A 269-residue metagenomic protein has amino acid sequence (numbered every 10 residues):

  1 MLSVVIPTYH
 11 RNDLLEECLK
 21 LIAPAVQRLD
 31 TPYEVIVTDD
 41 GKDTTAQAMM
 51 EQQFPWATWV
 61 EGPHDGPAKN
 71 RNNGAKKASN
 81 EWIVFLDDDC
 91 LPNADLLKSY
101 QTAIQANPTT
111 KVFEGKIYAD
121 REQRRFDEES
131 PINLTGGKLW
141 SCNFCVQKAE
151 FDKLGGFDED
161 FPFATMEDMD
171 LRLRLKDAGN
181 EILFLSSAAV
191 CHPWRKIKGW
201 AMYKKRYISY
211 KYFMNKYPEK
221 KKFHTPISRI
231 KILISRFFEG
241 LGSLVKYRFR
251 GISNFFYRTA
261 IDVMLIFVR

Functional and structural regions predicted by a protein language model:
R11-V26: Short, well-formed alpha-helical segments that are part of the catalytic scaffolds of diverse glycosyltransferases
L21, I36-Q47, D87-N93: A conserved acidic beta->alpha catalytic loop
T31-K42, V60-G62: Short beta-strand/loop segment that forms part of the nucleotide-sugar
G62-A78, K138: Glycine-rich, basic loop-to-helix element that forms the pyrophosphate-binding segment of sugar-nucleotide handling
I83: Short aromatic/hydrophobic "clamp" motif used to bind/position activated sugar donors
D95-F126: Conserved donor NDP-sugar-binding/catalytic core segment of glycosyltransferases
F144-V146, E150-G155, F161-A189: A short, conserved alpha-helix in the catalytic core of glycosyltransferases
Y203-K211, N215, E219-R269: Non-catalytic, C-terminal membrane-associated alpha-helical segments of glycosyltransferases
